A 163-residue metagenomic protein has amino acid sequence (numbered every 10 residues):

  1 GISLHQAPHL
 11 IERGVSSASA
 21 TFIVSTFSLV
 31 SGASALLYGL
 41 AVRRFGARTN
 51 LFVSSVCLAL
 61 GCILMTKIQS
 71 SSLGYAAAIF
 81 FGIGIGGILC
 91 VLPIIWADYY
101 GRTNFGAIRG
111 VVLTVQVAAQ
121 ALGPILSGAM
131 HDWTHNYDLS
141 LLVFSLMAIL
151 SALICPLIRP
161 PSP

Functional and structural regions predicted by a protein language model:
G1-A35, G123: Extracytoplasmic gate region of multi-pass secondary transporters
S34-G46, H131-D132: Helix-to-loop junctions at the C-terminal end of transmembrane segments in multipass secondary transporters
R44-S55: Cytoplasmic membrane-interface "Motif A"-like loop-to-helix N-cap segments of 12-TM Major Facilitator Superfamily
C57-Q69: C-terminal ends and interior cores of transmembrane alpha-helices in multi-pass membrane transporters/permeases
S72-F80: Paired small-residue
G87-Y100: Intracellular juxtamembrane helix-capping segments at the cytosolic ends of symmetry-related transmembrane helices
R102-T134: A late C-terminal transmembrane helix in Major Facilitator Superfamily
A129-L146: A membrane-interface helix-boundary motif in multi-pass transporters
